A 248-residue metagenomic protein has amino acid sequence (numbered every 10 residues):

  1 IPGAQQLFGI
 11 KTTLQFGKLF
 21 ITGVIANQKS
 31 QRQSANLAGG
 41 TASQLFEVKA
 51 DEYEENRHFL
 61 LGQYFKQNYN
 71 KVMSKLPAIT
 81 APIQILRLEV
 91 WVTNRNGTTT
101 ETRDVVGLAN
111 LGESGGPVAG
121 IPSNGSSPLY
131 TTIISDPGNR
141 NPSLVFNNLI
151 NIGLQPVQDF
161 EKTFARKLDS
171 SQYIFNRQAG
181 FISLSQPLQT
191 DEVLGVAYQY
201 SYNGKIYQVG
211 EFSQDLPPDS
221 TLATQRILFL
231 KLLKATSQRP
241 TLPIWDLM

Functional and structural regions predicted by a protein language model:
I1-M248: Surface-exposed, low-hydrophobicity segments enriched in Gly/Pro/acidic/Ser residues that characterize the mature
